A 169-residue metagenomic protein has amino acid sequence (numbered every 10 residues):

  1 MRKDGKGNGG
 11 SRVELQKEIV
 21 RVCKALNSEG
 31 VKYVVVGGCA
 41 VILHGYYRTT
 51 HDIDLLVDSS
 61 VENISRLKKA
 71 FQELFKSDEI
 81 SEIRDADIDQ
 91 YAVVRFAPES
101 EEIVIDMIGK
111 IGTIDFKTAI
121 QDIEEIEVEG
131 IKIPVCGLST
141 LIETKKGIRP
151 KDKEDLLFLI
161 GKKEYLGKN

Functional and structural regions predicted by a protein language model:
M1-N169: Compositionally biased terminal segments of proteins
